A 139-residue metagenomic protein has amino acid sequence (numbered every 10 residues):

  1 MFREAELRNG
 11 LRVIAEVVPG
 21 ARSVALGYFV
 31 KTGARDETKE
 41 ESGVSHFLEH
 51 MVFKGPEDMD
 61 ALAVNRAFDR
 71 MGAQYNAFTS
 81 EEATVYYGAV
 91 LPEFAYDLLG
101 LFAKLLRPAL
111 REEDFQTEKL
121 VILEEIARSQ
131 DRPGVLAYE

Functional and structural regions predicted by a protein language model:
M1-A63, V90, G100-A103: His/Glu-rich zincin catalytic helix
V30, P56-E57, A63-E139: Acidic/histidine-enriched segments that form metal/cofactor-coordinating and catalytic pocket/exosite environments
